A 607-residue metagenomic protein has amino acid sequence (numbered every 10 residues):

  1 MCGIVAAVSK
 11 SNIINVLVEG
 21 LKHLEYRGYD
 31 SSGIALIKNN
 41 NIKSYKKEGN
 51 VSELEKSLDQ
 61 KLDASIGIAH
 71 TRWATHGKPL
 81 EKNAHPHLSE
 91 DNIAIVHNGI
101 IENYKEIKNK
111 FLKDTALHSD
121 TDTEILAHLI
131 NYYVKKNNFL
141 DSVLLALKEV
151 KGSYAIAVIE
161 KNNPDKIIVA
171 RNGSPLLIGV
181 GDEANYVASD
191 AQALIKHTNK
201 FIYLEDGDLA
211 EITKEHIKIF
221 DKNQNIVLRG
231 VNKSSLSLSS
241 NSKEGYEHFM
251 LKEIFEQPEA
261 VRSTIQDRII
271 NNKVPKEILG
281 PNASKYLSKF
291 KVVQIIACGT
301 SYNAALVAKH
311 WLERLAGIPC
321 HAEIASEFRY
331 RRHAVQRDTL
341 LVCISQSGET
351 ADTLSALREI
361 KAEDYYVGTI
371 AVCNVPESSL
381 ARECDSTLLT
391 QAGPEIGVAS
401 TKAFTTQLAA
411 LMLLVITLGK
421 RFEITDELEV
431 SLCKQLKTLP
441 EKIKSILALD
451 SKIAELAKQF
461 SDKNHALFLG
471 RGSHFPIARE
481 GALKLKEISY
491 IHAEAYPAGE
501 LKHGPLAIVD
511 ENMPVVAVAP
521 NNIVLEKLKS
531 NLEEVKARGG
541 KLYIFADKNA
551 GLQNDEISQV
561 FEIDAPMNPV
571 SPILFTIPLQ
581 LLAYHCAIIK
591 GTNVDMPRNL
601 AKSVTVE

Functional and structural regions predicted by a protein language model:
M1-K243, E247-H248, R262-K289, Y330 (+4 more regions): Conserved short alpha-helical segments that host acidic/polar catalytic motifs at enzyme active sites
G49, S65-K82, I270-S284, A308-I344 (+1 more regions): Glycine-rich oxoanion-binding loops at beta->alpha junctions
I66, I93, V292-Q294, L340 (+3 more regions): Structural motif
P86, I168-V169, F201-I202, L209-E211 (+12 more regions): Replace "in large, NTP-powered and nucleic-acid-processing enzymes" with "in large, NTP-powered factors and other
S153-A184, S461-E487, N522, K529: Acidic/histidine-rich
Q224, K541, N554-E556, P566-E607: Generic C-terminus detector
Q257-V261, I265-Q294, P376, S386-P514 (+2 more regions): Active-site phosphate/pyrophosphate-binding segments
S288-I424, E429-T438, R471, V518-F561 (+2 more regions): Glycine-rich phosphate-binding loops that contact phosphosugars or nucleotide phosphates
